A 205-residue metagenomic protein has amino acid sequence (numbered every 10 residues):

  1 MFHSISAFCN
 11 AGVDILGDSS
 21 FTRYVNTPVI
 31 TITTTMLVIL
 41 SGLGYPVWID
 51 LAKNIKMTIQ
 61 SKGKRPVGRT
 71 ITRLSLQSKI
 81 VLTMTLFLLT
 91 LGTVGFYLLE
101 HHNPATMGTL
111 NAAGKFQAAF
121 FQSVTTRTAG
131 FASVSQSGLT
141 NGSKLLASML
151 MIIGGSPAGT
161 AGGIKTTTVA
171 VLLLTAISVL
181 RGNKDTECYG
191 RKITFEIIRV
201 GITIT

Functional and structural regions predicted by a protein language model:
M1-T205: Membrane-proximal intracellular helices of multi-pass ion channels
